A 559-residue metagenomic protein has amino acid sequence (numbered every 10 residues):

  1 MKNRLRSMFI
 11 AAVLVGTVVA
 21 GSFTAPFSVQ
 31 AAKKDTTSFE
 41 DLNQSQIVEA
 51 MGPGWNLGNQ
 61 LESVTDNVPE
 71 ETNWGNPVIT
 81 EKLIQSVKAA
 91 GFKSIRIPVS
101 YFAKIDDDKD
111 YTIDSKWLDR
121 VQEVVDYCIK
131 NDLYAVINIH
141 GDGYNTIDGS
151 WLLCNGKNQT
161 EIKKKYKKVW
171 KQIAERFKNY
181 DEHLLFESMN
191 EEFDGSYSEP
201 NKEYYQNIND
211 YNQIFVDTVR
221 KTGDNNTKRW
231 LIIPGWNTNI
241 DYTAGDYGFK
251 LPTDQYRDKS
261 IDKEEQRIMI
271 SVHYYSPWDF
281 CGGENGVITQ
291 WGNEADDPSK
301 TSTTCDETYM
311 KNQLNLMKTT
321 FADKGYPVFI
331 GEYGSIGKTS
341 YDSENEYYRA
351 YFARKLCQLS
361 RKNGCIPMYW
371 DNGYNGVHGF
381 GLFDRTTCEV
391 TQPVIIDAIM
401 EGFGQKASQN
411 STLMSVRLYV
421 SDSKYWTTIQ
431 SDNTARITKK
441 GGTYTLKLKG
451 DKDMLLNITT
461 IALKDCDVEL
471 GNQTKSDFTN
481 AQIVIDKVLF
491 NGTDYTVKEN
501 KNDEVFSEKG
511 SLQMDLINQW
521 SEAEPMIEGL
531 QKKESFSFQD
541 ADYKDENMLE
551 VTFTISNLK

Functional and structural regions predicted by a protein language model:
M1-A12: Bacterial N-terminal signal peptides that target proteins for export
V19-K34: Sec-dependent signal peptide cleavage junction
L42, V48-W230, P234-T243, V390: Active-site mouth of glycoside hydrolases
N76, K168-K171, E175, E182-H183 (+1 more regions): Extracellular glycoside hydrolase catalytic/binding regions
C154-K157, D297-K300, F506-S535: Surface-exposed intrinsically disordered loops and tails
S340-T412: Aromatic-rich peripheral "rim/lid" segments of glycoside hydrolase catalytic domains that contact and position glycan
L446-F478, S521-F538, D542, E546-E550: Extracellular beta-strand ligand-recognition surfaces/modules
L470-Y495: Exposed low-complexity, polar/acidic, P/S/T/G-rich flexible segments that act as propeptides, protease-susceptible
